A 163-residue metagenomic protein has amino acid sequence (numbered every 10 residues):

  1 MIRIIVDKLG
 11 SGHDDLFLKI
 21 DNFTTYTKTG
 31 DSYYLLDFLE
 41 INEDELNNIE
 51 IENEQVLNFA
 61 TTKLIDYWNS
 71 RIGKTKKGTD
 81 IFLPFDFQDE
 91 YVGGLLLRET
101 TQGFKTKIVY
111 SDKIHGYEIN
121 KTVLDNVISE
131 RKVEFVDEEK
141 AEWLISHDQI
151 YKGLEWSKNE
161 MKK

Functional and structural regions predicted by a protein language model:
M1-D89, L95: N-terminal low-complexity, intrinsically disordered segments
R3, R71, R98, K105-K107 (+2 more regions): Arginine residue identity/basic-tract feature
D31-L35, E99-G103, L124: A short, sequence-level motif marking secondary-structure junctions
L83-G116: Extended, compositionally biased
Y110-K163: Mixed-charge, glycine-accented linear interaction segment located at domain edges/termini
